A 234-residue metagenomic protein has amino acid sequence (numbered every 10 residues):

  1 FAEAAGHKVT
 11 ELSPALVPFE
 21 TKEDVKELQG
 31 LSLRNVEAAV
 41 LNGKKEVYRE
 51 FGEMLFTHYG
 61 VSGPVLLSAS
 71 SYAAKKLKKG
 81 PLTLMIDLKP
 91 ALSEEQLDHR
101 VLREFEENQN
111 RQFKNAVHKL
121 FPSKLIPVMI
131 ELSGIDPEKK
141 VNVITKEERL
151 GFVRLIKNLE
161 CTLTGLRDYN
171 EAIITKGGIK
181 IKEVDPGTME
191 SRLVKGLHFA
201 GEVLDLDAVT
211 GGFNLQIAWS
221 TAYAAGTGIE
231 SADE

Functional and structural regions predicted by a protein language model:
F1, A5, L206-D233: A conserved FAD-binding loop/helix module that cradles the flavin
F1-E3, M54-Y59, L197-F199, A222: Short hydrophobic core segments
G6-T10, K157-T162, S231: Generic secondary-structure signature for well-ordered alpha-helical cores
K8-S13, V17-V143: An anion/pyrophosphate-binding glycine-rich loop and adjacent beta-alpha core in soluble alpha-beta enzymes
P18, V61-S62, I173-I174, L204-Q216: Glycine-rich phosphate/pyrophosphate-binding beta-alpha loops
G63-P64, K78-L82, A91-S93, L97 (+6 more regions): Catalytic, metal-anchored helix/loop core of enzyme active sites in primary metabolism
P127-D207: A glycine-rich dinucleotide-binding beta-alpha-beta segment and adjacent secondary-structure elements that constitute
